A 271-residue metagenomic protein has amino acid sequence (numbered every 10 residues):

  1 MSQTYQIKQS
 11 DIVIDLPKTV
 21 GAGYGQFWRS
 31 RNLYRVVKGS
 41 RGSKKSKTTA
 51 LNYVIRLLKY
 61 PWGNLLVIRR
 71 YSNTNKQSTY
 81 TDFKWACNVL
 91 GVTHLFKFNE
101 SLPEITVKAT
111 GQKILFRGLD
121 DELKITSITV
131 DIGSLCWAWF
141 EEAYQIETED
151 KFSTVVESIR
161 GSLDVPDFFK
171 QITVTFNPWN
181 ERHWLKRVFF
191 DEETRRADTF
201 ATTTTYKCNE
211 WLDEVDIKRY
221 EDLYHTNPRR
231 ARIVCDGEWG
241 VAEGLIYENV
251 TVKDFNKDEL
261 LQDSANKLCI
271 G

Functional and structural regions predicted by a protein language model:
M1-Y34: Pre-P-loop entry segment of helicase/translocase ATPase cores
N32-N52: Walker A/P-loop
S46-P61, D82: Walker A/P-loop NTP-binding motif
G63-N75: Conserved RecA-like ASCE P-loop NTPase motor core of nucleic-acid helicases/translocases
T74-C136, W239: Inter-Walker segment of RecA-like/P-loop motor cores
E141-A143: Walker B catalytic acidic pair
Q145-D222: ASCE P-loop NTPase helicase motor core
N209-I270: ATPase catalytic-site recognition across NTP-hydrolyzing enzymes
